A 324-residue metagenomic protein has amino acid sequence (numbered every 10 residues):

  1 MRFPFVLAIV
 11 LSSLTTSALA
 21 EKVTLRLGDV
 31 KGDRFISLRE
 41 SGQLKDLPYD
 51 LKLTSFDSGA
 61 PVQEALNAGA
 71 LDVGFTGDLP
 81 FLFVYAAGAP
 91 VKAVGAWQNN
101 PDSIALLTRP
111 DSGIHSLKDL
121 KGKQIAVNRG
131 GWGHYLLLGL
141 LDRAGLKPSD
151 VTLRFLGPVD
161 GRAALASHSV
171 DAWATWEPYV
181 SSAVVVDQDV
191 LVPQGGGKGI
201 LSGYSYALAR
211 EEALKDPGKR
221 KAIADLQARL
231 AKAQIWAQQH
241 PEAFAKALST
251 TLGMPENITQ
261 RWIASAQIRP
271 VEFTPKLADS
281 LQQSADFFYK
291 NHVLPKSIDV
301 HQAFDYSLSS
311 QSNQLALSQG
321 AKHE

Functional and structural regions predicted by a protein language model:
M1-V6: Bacterial N-terminal signal peptides that target proteins for export
T15-S17: N-terminal signal peptide c-region/cleavage motif recognized by signal peptidases
E21-K147, T152-G157, D171-E177, P193-Q194 (+1 more regions): Short, glycine-/small- and polar/acidic-enriched structural segments that line small-molecule recognition paths
F35, Q63, N67, D78-F81 (+12 more regions): Extracytoplasmic/secreted envelope proteins and their assembly/folding machinery, especially bacterial periplasmic
L79, R154, V159-T250: Pocket-lining segment of extracytoplasmic ligand-binding domains
S167-D171, S265-L281, Q311-G320: Short amphipathic alpha-helical segments at helix boundaries and their inter-helical linkers
K215-P295: Secondary-structure end/capping motifs
D286-E324: Conserved C-terminal helix/tail region of periplasmic/extracytoplasmic solute-binding proteins
